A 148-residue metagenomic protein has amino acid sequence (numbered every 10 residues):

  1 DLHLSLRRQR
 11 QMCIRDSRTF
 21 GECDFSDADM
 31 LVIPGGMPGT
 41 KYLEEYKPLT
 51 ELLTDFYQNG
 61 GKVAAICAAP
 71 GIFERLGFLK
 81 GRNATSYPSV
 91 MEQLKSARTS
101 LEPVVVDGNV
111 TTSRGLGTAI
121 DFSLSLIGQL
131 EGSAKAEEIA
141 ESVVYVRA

Functional and structural regions predicted by a protein language model:
D1-I14: Single conserved hydrophobic/aromatic residue that forms the stacking wall/gate of nucleotide- or nucleobase-binding
R18-A148: Active-site-adjacent pocket-lining segments in enzyme domains
